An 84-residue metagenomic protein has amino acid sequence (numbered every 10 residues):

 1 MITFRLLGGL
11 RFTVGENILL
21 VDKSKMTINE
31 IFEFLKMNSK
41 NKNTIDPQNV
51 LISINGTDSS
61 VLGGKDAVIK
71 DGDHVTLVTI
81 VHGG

Functional and structural regions predicted by a protein language model:
M1-G83: Ubiquitin-like/PB1-type beta-grasp interaction modules and other compact soluble beta-rich domains
